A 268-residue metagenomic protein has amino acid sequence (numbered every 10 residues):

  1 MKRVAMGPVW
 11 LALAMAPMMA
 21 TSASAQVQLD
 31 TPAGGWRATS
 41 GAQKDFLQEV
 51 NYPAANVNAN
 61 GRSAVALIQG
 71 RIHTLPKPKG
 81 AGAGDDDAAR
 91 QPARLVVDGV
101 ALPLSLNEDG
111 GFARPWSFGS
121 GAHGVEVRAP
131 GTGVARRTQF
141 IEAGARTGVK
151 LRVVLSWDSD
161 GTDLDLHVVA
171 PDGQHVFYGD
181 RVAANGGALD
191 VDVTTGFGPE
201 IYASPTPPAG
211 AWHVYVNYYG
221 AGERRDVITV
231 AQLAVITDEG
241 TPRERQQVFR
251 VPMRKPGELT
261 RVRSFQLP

Functional and structural regions predicted by a protein language model:
A25-R62: Short, compositionally biased P/S/T/A/G/V-rich stretches that sit at domain boundaries
A54-T74, G148-R152: Contiguous beta-strand segments within globular domains
P78-A101: Change to "...patches in solvent-exposed regions of secreted, membrane-anchored, or virion-exposed structural
L102-D109: Short beta-strand segments within Ig-like beta-sandwich modules, predominantly Fibronectin type-III
P115-A122, P208: Surface-exposed, short loops/turns at beta-strand junctions within beta-sandwich domains
S120-T132, V214: Short, aromatic- and glycine-rich surface loops/edge beta-strands on solvent-exposed regions
V134-A143: Edge beta-strands of extracellular beta-sandwich domains
G144-P268: Intrinsic-disorder/low-complexity signal
